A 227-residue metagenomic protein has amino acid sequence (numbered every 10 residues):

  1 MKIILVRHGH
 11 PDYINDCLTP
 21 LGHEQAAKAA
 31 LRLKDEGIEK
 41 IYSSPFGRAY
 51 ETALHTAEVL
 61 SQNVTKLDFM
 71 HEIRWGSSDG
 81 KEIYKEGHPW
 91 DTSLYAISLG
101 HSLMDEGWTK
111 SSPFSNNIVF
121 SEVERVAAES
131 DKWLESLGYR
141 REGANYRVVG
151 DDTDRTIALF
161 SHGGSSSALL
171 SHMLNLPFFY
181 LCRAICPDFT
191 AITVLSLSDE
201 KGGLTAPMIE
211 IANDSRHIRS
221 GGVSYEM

Functional and structural regions predicted by a protein language model:
K2-H71: Active-site-proximal alpha-helix that buttresses catalytic centers in soluble enzyme cores
G9, G163, N213-S215: Active-site metal-binding loops of divalent metal-dependent hydrolases
N15, T19, H23, N116 (+2 more regions): Flexible, glycine- and charge-enriched loops at secondary-structure boundaries
E39-F69, T92-H101, S196-M227: Conserved histidine-centered catalytic loops in small-molecule metabolism enzymes
E39-P45, V148, T156-L159: Short glycine-rich phosphate-binding loop at a beta-alpha junction
F46-Y50, G163-G164, F189: Alpha-helix N-cap/helix-start capping motif
S61-Y139: Phosphate-handling substructures
I73-T92, R140, A144-T156, S167-M227: Acidic, low-complexity terminal tails and accessory targeting/binding regions of phosphate-metabolizing enzymes
